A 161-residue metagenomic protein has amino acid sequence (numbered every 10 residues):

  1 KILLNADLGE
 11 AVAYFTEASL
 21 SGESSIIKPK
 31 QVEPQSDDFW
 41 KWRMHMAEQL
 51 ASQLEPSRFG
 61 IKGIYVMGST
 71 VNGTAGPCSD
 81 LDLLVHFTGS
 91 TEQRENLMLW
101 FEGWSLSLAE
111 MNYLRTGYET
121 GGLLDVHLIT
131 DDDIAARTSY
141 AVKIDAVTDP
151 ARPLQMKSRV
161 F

Functional and structural regions predicted by a protein language model:
I2-Y65, V71-C78, F87-F161: Catalytic core of pol beta-like nucleotidyltransferases
D80-D82: Acidic Asp/Glu-based divalent-cation binding sites
